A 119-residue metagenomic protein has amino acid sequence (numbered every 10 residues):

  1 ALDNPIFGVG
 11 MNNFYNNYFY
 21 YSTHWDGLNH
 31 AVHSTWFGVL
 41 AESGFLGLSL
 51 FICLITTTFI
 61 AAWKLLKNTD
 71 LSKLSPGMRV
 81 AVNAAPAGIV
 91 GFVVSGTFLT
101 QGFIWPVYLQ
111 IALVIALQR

Functional and structural regions predicted by a protein language model:
L2, I6, F19, L54-K67 (+2 more regions): Hydrophobic alpha-helix feature that most strongly marks membrane-spanning transmembrane helices and their immediate
L2-S43, K64-K73, A84: Long extracytoplasmic/lumenal interhelical loops at the membrane interface of multi-pass membrane proteins
G10-F14, L46-S49, V93, F98: Gly/Ser/Thr-rich beta-alpha loop segments that engage phosphate groups in nucleotides
N13, A31, T35, T57 (+3 more regions): Short amphipathic alpha-helical segments
N29, L48-S49, G102-P106: Alpha-helix N-cap/helix-start motif
S43-G88, L113-V114: Hydrophobic transmembrane alpha-helices and their immediate junctions
A87-R119: Transmembrane alpha-helices of multi-pass inner-membrane enzymes
